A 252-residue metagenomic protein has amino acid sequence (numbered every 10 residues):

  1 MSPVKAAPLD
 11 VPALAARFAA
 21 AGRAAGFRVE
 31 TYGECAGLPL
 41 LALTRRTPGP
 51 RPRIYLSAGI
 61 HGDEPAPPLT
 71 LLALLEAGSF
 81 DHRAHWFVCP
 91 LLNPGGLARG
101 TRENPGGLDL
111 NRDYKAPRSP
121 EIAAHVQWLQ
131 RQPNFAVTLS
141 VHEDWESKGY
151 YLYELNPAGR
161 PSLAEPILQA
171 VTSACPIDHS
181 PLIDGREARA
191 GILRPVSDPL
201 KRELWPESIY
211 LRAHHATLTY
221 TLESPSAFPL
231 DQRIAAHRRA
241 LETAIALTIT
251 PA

Functional and structural regions predicted by a protein language model:
M1-A252: Structured catalytic-domain cores with a bias toward divalent-metal coordination
